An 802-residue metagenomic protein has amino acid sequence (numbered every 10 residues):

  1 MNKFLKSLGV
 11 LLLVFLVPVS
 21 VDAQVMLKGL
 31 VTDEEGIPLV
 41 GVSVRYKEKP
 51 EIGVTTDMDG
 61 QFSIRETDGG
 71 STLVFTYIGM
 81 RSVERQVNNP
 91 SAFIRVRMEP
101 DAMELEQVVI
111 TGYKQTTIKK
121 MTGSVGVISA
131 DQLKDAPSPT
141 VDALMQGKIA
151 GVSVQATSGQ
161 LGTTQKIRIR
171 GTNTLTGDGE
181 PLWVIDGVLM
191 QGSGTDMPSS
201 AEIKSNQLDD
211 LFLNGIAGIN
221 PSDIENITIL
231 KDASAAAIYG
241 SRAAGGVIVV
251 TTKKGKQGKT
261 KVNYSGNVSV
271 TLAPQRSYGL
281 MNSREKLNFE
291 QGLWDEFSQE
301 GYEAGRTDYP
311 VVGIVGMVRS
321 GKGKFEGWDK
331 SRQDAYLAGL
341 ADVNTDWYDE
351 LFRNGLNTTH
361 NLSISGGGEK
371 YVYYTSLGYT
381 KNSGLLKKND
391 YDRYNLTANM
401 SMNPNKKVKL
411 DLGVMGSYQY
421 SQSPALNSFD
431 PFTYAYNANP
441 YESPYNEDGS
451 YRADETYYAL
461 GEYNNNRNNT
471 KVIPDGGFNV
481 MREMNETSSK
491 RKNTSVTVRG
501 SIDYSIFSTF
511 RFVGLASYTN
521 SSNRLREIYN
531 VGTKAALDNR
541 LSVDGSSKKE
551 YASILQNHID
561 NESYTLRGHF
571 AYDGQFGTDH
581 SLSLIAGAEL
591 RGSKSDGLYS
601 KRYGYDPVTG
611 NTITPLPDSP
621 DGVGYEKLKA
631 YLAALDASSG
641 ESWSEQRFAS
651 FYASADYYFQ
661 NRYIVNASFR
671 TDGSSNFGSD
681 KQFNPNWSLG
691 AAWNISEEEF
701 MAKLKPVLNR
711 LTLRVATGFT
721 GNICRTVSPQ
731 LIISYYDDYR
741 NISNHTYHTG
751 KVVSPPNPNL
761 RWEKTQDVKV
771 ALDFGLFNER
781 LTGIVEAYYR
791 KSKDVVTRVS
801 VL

Functional and structural regions predicted by a protein language model:
T32-I37, V42-K49, T72-R81, P90-K134 (+2 more regions): Short, acidic, small-residue-rich periplasmic hinge/interaction motif at the N-terminus of Gram-negative outer-membrane
P50-Q61: Short, acidic Ser/Thr/Gly-rich low-complexity loop/linker segments typical of extracellular and cell-surface proteins
S63-R65, A143-M197, E225-N226, A236-K253: Extracytoplasmic beta-strand/coil segments of soluble accessory domains associated with Gram-negative outer-membrane
S91-R97, Q107, V141-L144, I167-R170 (+4 more regions): N-terminal periplasmic accessory domains that precede and gate Gram-negative outer-membrane beta-barrel machines
K148, Q160-Q165, L175-W183, M190-I216 (+6 more regions): Residues embedded in well-ordered regular secondary structure
G159, T195-M197, I203-N206, L211-Q257 (+11 more regions): Outer-membrane beta-barrel proteins
E180, R393, N399-V408, G413-Y418 (+2 more regions): Extracellular/periplasmic, surface-exposed regions of secreted and cell-surface proteins
S277, N282-W328, S417-N469, L525-N539 (+3 more regions): A surface-exposed, glycine/aromatic-enriched loop/edge motif typical of exported proteins
